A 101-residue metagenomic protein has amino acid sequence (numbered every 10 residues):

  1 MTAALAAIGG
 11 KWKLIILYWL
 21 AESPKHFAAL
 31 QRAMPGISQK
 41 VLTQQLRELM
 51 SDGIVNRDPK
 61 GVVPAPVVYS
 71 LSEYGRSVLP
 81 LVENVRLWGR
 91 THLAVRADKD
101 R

Functional and structural regions predicted by a protein language model:
M1-V41, G61-S70, K99-R101: N-terminal helix-turn-helix DNA-binding core of bacterial DNA-binding proteins
A3, R32, Q44, P80-E83 (+1 more regions): Generic recognition of well-ordered alpha-helical segments within structured catalytic/regulatory domains
Y18, S70-R101: Amphipathic alpha-helical dimerization/coiled-coil segments that flank or bridge DNA-binding/regulatory modules
P24, M34, L46, G75 (+1 more regions): Short amphipathic alpha-helical/adjacent loop interface patches that line ligand and macromolecule-binding sites
L42, L46-L49: Basic amphipathic alpha-helical segments that dock to polyanions
